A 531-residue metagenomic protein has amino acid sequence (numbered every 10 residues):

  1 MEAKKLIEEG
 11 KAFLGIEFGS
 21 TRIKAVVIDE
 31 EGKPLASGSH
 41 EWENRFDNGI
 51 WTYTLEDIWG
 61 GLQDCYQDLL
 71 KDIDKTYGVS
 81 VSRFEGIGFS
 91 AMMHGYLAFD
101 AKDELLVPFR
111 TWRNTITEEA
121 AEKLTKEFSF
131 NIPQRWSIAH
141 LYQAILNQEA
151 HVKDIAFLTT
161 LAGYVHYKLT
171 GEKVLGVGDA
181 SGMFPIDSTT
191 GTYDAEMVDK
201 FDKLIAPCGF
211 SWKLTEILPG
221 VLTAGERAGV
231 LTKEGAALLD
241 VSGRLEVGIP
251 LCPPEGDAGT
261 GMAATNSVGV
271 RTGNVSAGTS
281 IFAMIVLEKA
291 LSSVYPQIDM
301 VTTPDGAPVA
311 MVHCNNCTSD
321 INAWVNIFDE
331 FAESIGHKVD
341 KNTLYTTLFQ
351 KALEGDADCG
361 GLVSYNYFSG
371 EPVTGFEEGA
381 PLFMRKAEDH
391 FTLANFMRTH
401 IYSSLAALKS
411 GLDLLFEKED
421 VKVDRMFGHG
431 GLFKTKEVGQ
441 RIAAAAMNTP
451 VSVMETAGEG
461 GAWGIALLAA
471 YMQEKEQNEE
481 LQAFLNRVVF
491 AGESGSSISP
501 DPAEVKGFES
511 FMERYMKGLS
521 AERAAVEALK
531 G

Functional and structural regions predicted by a protein language model:
M1-V107, E122, D154, T215 (+3 more regions): N-terminal glycine/serine-rich phosphate-binding loop of ATP-dependent small-molecule kinases, especially carbohydrate
E2-E8, L14-G15, V81, E119-R135 (+4 more regions): Active-site core segments that coordinate phosphate-bearing ligands/cofactors across diverse enzyme families
L35-A36, C208-E226: Core alpha/beta catalytic barrel or barrel-like domain that forms the active/cofactor pocket in diverse metabolic
S39, T111, S497: Conserved beta-strand positions that form and line the central face of beta-propeller blades
W51, L55, W59-L62, F89 (+4 more regions): Generic structural signal for well-ordered secondary structure
D74-T111, P133, H166-G178, G182-D187 (+1 more regions): Short beta-strand-loop/turn "lid" adjacent to the catalytic site in phosphate-handling enzymes
N114: Carbohydrate-associated surface elements
